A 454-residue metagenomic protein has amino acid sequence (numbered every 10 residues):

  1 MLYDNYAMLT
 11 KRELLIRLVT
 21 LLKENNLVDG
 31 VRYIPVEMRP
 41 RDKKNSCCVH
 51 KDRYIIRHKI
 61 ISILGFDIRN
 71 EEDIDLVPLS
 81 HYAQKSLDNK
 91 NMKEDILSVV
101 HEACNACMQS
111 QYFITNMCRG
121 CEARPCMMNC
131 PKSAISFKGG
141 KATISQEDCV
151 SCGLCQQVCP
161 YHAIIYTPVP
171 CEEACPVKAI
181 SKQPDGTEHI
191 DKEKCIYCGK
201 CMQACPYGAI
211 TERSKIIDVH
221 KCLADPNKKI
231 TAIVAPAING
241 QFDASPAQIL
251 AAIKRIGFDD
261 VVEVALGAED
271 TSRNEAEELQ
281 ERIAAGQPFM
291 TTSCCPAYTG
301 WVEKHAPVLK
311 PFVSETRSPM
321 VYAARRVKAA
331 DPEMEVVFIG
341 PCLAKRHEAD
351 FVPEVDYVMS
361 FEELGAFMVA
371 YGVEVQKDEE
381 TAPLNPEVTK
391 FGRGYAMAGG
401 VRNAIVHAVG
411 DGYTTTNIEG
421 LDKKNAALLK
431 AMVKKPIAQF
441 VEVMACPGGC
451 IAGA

Functional and structural regions predicted by a protein language model:
M1-E71, L79, E212-A454: Iron-sulfur-associated redox domains of electron-transfer enzymes in respiratory and anaerobic energy metabolism
M1-V158, H162-V169, L428-L429, V443: Ferredoxin-type iron-sulfur electron-transfer modules and their immediate structural context
C47-C48, N116-K132, V150-Y161, E172-V177 (+5 more regions): Local cysteine-cluster metal-coordination motifs and their immediate loop/turn environment, predominantly Fe-S cluster
C107-F113, S136-K141, K182, K200-M202 (+2 more regions): Gly-rich Lys/Arg/Thr-decorated short loops/hinges at beta-loop-alpha junctions or inter-strand turns that position
M108, Y112, G120, R124 (+9 more regions): Short, amphipathic alpha-helical segments
C126, S133, G140, G186 (+2 more regions): Generic beta-strand structural signal
G139-Q146, P168-E173, K178-E188, I418-V443 (+1 more regions): Ferredoxin-type iron-sulfur electron-transfer modules in oxidoreductases and energy-metabolism complexes
S145-Q146, S151, Q156-H162, P170-T231 (+2 more regions): Conserved Radical SAM active-site core
